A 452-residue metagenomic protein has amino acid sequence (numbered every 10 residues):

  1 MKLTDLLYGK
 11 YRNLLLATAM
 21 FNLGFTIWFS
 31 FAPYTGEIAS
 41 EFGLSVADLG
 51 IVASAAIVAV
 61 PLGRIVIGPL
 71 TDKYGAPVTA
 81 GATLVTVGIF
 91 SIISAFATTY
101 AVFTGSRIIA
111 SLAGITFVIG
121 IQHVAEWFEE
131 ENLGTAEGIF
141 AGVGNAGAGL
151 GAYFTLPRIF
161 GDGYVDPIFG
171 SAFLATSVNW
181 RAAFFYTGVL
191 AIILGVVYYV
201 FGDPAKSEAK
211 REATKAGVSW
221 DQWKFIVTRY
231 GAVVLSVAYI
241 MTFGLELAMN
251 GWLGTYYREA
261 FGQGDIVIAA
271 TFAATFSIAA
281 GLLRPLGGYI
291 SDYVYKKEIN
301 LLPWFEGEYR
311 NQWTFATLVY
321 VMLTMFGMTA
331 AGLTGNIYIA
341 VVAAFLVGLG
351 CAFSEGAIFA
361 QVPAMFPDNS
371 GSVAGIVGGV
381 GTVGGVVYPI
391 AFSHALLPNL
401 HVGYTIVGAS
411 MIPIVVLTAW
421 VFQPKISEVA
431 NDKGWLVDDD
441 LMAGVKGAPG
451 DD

Functional and structural regions predicted by a protein language model:
F29, A56-I65, I115, G149 (+3 more regions): Residue-level signature of mid-helix packing/kink "hotspots" within the transmembrane helices of 12-pass Major
F31-T35, T228-G288, E355, F359: Extracytoplasmic gate region of multi-pass secondary transporters
G43, G75, F96-A101, A113 (+3 more regions): Helix-breaking motifs and short loop linkers at transmembrane-helix boundaries and internal kinks in secondary membrane
L62-A101: Conserved MFS/SLC helix-loop-helix module at the cytosolic interface between two early adjacent transmembrane helices
V85-T98, V319-T334: C-terminal ends and interior cores of transmembrane alpha-helices in multi-pass membrane transporters/permeases
S106-G144: Cytoplasmic helix-loop-helix junction between adjacent transmembrane helices in 12-TM secondary transporters
F140-P204, H401: Helix-loop-helix hairpin linking two adjacent transmembrane segments in secondary transporters
F169, Y199-D221, S427-D440: Flexible cytoplasmic inter-helical loops of multi-pass small-molecule transporters
